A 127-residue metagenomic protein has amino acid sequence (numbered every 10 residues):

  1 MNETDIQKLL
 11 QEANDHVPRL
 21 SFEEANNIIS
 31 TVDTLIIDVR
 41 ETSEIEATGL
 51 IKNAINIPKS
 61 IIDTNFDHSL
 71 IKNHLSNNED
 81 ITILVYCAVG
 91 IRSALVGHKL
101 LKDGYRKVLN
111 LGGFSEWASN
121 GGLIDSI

Functional and structural regions predicted by a protein language model:
M1-T34, T42-T82, I91-I127: Rhodanese-like catalytic fold shared by cysteine-dependent sulfurtransferases and DSP/PTP-type phosphatases
Y86: Short, surface-exposed ligand- or partner-binding patches at beta-edge/loop junctions that are enriched in aromatics
